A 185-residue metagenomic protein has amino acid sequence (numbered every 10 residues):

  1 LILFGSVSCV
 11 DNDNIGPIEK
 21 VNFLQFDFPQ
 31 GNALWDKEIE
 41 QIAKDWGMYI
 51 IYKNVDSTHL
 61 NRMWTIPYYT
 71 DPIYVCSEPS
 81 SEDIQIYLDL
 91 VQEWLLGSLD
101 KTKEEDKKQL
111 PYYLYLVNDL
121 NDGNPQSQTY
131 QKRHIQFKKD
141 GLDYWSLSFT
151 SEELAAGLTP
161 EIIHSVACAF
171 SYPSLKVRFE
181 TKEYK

Functional and structural regions predicted by a protein language model:
F4-S8: C-terminal motif of bacterial Sec signal peptides marking the signal peptidase cleavage site
C9-S98: Acidic/polar, low-complexity intrinsically disordered N-terminal segments immediately downstream of a Sec signal
W46-G47, T58-R62, K108-Y113, D140-W145: Generic structural motif recognizing short loop/turn segments at the entrances and edges of beta-strands
M63-Y69, V117-D119, S146-T150: Short loop/turn segments at strand-loop or loop-helix junctions that form parts of catalytic or ligand-binding pockets
C76, S80, D100-D106, A155-I162: General structural signal for secondary-structure boundaries
D83-L142: Auxiliary, metal-adjacent structural segments of Zn-dependent hydrolase domains
D143-K185: Active-site recognition of the HExxH zinc-binding catalytic motif
